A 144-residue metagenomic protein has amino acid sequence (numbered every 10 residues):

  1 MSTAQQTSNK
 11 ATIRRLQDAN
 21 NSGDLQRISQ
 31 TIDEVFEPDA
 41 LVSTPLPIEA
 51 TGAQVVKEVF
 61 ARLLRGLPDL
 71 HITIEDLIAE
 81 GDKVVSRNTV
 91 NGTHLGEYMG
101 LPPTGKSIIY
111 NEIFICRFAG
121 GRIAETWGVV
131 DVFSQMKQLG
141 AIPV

Functional and structural regions predicted by a protein language model:
M1-V144: C-terminal and inter-domain tail/linker signature
